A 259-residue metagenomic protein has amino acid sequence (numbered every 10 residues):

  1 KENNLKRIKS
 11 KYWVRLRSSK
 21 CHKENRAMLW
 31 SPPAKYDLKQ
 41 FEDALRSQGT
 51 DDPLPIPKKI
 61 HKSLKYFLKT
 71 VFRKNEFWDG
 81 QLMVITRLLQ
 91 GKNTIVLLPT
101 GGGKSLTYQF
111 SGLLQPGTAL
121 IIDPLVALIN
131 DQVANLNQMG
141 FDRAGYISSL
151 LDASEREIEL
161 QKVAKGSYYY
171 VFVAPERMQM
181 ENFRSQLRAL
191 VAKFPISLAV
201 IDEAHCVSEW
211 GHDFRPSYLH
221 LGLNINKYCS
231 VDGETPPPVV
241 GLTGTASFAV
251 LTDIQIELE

Functional and structural regions predicted by a protein language model:
K1-P55: Intrinsically disordered, low-complexity accessory regions that flank the conserved helicase/ATPase core of eukaryotic
R46-P99: Conserved pre-motif I regulatory segment
Q90-S111, L120-L125, V240-A246: Walker A/P-loop
G91-T94, F141, Y168: Short, high-confidence coil segments that cap the C-terminus of an alpha-helix and link into the following beta-strand
S105-L106, P116-M139, G145-E155, A174-Q179 (+1 more regions): Conserved Walker A/P-loop ATP-binding site and its immediately adjacent core in helicase/helicase-like ATPase domains
Q109, A134, L151-L198, C206-H212: Conserved helix/coil segment N-terminal to the catalytic DExD/H
R188-L198, H205-E259: Post-DEXD/H (motif II) to motif III coupling segment of the RecA-like Helicase ATP-binding lobe
